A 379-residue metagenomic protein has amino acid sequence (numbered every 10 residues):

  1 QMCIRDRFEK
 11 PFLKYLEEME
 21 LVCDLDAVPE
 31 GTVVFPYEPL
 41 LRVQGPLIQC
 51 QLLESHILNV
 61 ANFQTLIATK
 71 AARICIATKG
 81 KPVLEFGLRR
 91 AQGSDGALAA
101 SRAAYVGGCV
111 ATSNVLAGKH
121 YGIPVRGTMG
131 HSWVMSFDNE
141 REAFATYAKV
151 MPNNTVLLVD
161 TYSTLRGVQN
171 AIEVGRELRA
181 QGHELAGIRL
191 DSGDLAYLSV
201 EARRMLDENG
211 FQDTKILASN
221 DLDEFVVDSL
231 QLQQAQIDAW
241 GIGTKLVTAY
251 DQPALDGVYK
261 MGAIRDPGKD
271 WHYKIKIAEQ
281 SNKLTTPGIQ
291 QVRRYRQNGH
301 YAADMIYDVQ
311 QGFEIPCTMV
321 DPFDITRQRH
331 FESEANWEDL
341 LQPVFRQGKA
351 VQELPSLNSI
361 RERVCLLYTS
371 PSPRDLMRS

Functional and structural regions predicted by a protein language model:
Q1, R5-M19: Long terminal accessory regions outside catalytic cores
M2-D6, Y368-M377: Conserved small/polar residues in nucleotide/adenosyl-binding loops
L13-V22, G31-Q212, L222-V226, L232 (+2 more regions): Buried, small/hydrophobic-residue-enriched core segments of structured protein domains
L185, D213, I237, D256-V258 (+1 more regions): Active-site lining segments that contact anionic ligands and/or coordinate catalytic metals
D238-D251: Glycine-rich phosphate-binding active-site loops on the catalytic face of alpha/beta enzymes
D251-G268: C-terminal helical cap(s) of enzyme catalytic domains, especially alpha/beta-barrels
I275-S370, R374: Flexible, acidic glycine-rich loops studded with aromatic residues
